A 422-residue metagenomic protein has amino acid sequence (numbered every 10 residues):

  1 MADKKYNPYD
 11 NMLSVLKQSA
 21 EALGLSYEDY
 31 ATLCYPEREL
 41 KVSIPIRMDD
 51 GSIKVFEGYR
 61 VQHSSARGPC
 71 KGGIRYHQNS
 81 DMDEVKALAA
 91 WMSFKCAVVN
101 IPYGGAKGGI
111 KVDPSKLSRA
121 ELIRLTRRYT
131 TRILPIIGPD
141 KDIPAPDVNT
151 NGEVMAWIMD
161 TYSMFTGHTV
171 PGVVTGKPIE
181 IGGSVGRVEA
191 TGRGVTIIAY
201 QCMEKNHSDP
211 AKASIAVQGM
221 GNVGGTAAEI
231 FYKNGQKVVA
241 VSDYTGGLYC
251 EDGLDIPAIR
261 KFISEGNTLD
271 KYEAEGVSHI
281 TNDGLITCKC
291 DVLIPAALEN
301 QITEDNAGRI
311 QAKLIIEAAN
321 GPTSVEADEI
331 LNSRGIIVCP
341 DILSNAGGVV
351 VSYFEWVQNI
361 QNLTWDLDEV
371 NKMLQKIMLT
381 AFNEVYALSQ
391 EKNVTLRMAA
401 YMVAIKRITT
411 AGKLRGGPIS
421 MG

Functional and structural regions predicted by a protein language model:
M1-V185, T410: N-terminal ligand-binding/catalytic initiation module
A2-N7, C202-M203, G308-G422: Adenosine-phosphate binding glycine-rich loop
N7, N11-S14, E39, S80-D83 (+19 more regions): Conserved active-site and cofactor/substrate-binding residues in soluble primary-metabolism enzymes
S26-T32, N100, I137-P146, H168-G172 (+3 more regions): Flexible, glycine/charged-enriched surface loops at secondary-structure junctions
A87, I143-A145, T169-V174, A240-D243 (+4 more regions): General beta-strand structural signal in soluble alpha/beta enzymes
G183-T287: Glycine-rich phosphate/diphosphate-binding loop of Rossmann-like nucleotide-binding domains
G246-V338: Rossmann-like adenosine-cofactor binding region
